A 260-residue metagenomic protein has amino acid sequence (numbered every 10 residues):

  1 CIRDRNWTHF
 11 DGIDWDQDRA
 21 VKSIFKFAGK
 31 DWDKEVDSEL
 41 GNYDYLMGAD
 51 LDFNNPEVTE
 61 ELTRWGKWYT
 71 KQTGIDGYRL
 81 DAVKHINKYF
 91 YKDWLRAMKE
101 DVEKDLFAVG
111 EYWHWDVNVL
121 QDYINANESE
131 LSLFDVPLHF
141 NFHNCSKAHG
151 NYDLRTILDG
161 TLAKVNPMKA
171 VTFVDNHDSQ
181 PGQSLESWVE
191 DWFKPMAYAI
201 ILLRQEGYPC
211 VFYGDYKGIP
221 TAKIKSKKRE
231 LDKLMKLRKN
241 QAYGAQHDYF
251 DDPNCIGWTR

Functional and structural regions predicted by a protein language model:
C1-I2, P56: N-terminal targeting leaders only when they are immediately followed by extended low-complexity/repeat-rich tracts
R3-D44: Core domains of carbohydrate- and sulfate-ester-processing enzymes
D4-D11, R64-R260: Active-site-proximal helices and loops of the catalytic beta/alpha 8
D33, D37, M47, K84 (+1 more regions): Active-site-proximal loop/turn and secondary-structure-junction residues that shape catalytic pockets, frequently
S38, G48-A49, K164, W188: A general structural-boundary detector
E39-L46, F173, H177: Short, basic/glycine-rich phosphate-binding loops at helix/coil junctions that contact nucleotide phosphates
G41-Y43, E60, L162-V165: Short hydrophobic/aromatic segments of transmembrane alpha-helices and their interfaces
G48-E61: Active-site mouth loops of central-metabolism enzymes
